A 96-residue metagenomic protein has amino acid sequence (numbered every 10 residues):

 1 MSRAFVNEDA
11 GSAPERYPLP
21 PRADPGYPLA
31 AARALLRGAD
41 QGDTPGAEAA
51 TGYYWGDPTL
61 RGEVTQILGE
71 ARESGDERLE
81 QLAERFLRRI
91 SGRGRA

Functional and structural regions predicted by a protein language model:
M1-Q66, R85-A96: Long, non-catalytic architectural segments outside compact domain cores
E77-F86: Short, charged, amphipathic alpha-helical segments
